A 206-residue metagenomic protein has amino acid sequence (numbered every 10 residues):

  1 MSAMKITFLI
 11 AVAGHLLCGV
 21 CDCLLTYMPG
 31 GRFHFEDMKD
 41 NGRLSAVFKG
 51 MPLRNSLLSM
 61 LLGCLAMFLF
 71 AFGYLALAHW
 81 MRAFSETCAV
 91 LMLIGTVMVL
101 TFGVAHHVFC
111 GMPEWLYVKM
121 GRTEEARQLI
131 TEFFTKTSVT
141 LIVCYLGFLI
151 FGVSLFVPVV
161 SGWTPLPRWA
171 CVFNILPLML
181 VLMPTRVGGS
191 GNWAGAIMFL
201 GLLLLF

Functional and structural regions predicted by a protein language model:
M1-F206: Hydrophobic, aromatic-enriched alpha-helical segments typical of multi-pass transmembrane helices
